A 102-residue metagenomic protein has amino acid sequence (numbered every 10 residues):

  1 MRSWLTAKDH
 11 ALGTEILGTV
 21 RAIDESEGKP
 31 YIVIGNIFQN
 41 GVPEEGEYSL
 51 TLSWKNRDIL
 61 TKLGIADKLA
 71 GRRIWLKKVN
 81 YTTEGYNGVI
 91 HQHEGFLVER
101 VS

Functional and structural regions predicted by a protein language model:
M1-S102: Short beta-rich binding modules
